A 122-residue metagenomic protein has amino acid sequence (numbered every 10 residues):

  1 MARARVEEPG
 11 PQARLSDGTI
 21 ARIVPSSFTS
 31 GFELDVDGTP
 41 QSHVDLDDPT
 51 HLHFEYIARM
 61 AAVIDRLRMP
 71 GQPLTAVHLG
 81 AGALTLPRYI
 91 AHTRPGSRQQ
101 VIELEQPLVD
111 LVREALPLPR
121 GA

Functional and structural regions predicted by a protein language model:
M1-G38: N-terminal auxiliary segments of SAM/dcSAM-dependent transferases
A13-S16, F28, D47-A122: The AdoMet/dcAdoMet-binding core of the Class I SAM-like
E33-P40, V63, T85-L86: Short amphipathic alpha-helical segments, especially helix-boundary/capping motifs
S42-D45: Catalytic zinc-binding patch centered on the HExxH motif and its immediate surroundings that defines zinc-dependent
